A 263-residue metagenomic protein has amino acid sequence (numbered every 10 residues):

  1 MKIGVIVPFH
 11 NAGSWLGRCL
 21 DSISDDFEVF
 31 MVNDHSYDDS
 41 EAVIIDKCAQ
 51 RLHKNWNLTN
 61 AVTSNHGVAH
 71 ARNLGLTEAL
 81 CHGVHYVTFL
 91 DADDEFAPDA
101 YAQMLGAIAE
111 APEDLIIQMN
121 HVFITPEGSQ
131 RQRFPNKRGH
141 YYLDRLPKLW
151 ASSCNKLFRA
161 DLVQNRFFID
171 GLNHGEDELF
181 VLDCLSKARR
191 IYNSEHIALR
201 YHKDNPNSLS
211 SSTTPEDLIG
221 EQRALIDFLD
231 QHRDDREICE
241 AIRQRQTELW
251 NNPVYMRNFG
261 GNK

Functional and structural regions predicted by a protein language model:
P8-D25: Short, well-formed alpha-helical segments that are part of the catalytic scaffolds of diverse glycosyltransferases
W15-R18, D38-C48, D99: Acidic helix N-cap motif at the loop->helix transition within catalytic regions of sugar-transfer enzymes
S22, N33-I44, N65, D94: A conserved acidic beta->alpha catalytic loop
A61-C81: Glycine-rich, basic loop-to-helix element that forms the pyrophosphate-binding segment of sugar-nucleotide handling
V84-E95: Short beta-strand-to-loop acidic/aromatic patch adjacent to the donor-nucleotide binding site
A97-L162, R166-F167, S212-T213: Flexible acidic/His/Gly-enriched loops in nucleotide-sugar-dependent glycosyltransferase catalytic domains
Y142-P215: Conserved nucleotide-sugar donor-binding catalytic segment
N173-H174, L179, N193-K263: C-terminal subregions of glycosyltransferases and related glycan-biosynthesis enzymes
